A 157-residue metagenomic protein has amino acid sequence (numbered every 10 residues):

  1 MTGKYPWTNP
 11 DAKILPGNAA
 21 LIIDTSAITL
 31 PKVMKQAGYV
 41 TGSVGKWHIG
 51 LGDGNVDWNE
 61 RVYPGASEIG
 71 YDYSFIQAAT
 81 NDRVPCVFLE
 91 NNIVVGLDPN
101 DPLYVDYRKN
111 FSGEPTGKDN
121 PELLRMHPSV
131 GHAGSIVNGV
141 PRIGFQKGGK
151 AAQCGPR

Functional and structural regions predicted by a protein language model:
M1-R157: Formylglycine-dependent sulfatase
